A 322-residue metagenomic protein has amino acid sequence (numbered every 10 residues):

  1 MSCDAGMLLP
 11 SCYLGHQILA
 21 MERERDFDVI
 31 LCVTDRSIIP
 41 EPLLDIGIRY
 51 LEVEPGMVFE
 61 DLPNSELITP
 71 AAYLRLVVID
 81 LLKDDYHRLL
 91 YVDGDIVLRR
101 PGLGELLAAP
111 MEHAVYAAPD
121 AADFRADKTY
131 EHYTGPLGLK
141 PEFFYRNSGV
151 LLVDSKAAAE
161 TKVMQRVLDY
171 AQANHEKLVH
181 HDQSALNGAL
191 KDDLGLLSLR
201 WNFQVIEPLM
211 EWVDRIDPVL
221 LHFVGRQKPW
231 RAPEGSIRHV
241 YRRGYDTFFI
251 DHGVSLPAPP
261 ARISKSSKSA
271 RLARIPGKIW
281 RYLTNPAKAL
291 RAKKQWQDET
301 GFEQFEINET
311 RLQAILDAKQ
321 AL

Functional and structural regions predicted by a protein language model:
M1-C3, Y13, S148, S155-L322: A glycosyltransferase accessory/donor-loop signature
Q17-R25: Short, acidic, metal-binding catalytic loop of nucleotide-sugar glycosyltransferases
D28-T34, A117-P119: Short internal beta-strands
D35-E41, R125: Short, charged/polar "capping" segments at the starts of alpha-helices and the immediately preceding loops
I39-L81: Active-site-proximal specificity loops/subdomain of glycosyltransferases
L89: Short aromatic/hydrophobic "clamp" motif used to bind/position activated sugar donors
V92: Catalytic metal- and UDP-sugar-binding loop of GT-A-like glycosyltransferases, i.e., residues flanking the conserved
I96-E131: Conserved donor-nucleotide/metal-binding helix-loop-beta segment in metal-dependent transferases, i.e., the alpha-helix
